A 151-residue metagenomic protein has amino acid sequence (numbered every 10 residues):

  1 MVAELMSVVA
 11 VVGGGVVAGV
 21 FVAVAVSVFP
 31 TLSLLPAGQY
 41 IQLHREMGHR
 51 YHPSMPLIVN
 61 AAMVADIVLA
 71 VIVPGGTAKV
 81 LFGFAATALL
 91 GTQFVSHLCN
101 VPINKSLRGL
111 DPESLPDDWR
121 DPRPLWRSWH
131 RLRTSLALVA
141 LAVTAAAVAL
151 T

Functional and structural regions predicted by a protein language model:
V2-G15, V71-G91: Interfacial segments of alpha-helical transmembrane regions
L5, G14-A61, R108-P124: Interfacial loop at the N-terminal end of multi-pass membrane proteins
G15, I67, L90, A142-A145: Hydrophobic residues within the alpha-helical transmembrane core of Major Facilitator Superfamily
I58-L69, R133-A142: Core segments of transmembrane alpha-helices that mediate helix-helix packing or line hydrophobic substrate/ligand
L90-L98: Mid-bilayer segments of alpha-helical transmembrane spans in multi-pass integral membrane proteins that mediate
L98-R108: Functional transmembrane-helix hotspots
A145-T151: Juxtamembrane boundary at the C-terminal end of a transmembrane helix
